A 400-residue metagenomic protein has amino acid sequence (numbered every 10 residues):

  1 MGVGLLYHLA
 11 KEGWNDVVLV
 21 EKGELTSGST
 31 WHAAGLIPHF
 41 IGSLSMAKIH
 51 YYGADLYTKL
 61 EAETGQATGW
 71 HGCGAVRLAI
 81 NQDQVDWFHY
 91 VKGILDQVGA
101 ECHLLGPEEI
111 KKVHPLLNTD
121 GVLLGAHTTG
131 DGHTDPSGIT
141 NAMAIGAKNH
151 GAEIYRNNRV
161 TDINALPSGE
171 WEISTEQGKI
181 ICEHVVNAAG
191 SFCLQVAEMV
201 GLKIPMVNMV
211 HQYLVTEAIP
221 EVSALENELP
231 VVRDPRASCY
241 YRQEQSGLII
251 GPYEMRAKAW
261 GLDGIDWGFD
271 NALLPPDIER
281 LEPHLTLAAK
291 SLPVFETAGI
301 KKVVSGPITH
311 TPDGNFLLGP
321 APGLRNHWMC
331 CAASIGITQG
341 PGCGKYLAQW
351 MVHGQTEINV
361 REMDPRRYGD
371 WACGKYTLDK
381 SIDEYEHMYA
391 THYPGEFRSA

Functional and structural regions predicted by a protein language model:
M1: Hydrophobic/small residue at the entry helix of a nucleotide-binding pocket
G4, I163-L274, T286, S291 (+1 more regions): Flavin-dependent oxidoreductases
H8-W31: Glycine-rich FAD pyrophosphate-binding loop
G35-V113, R236-Y241, G247, P275 (+2 more regions): Dinucleotide-binding Rossmann-like beta1-alpha1 core, especially the glycine-rich loop that anchors the ADP
Q66-R77, C102-L104, K111-H150, E172 (+2 more regions): Helix-loop-beta segment of a Rossmann-like dinucleotide-binding subdomain
A126-H184, F192, P341: Helical element adjacent to the flavin cofactor pocket in flavoenzyme catalytic cores
P136, R236, Q245, W267-S399: C-terminal catalytic lobe of FAD-dependent flavoproteins
